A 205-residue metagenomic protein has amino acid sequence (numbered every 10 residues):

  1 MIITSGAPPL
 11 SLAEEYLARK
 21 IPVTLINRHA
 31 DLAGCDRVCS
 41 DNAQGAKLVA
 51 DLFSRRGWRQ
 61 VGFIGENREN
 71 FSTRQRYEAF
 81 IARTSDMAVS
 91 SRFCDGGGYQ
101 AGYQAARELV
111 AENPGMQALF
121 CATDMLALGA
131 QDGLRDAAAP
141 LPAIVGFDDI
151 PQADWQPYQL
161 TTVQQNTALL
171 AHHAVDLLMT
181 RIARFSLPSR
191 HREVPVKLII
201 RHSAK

Functional and structural regions predicted by a protein language model:
M1-D51, L109-G115: Alpha-helical recognition/docking segments in bacterial nutrient-uptake and carbohydrate-utilization systems
T4, I26, I64, F120-C121 (+1 more regions): Short hydrophobic segments within beta-strands
P8-P9, E69, R76, M125-A127: Alpha-helix capping/helix-boundary segments
E15, R19, Q75-D86, A101 (+2 more regions): Alpha-helical structural signal in soluble globular domains
V38-F63, Y99-E108, A127, Q165-R184: Hydrophobic alpha-helical segments within soluble ligand-binding/sensing domains
K47-M87, R92, R190-A204: An alpha-beta-alpha
A88-E112: Active-site rim loops that border cofactor/substrate pockets in soluble metabolic enzymes
A88-V89, V110-K205: Flexible loop/turn connectors
